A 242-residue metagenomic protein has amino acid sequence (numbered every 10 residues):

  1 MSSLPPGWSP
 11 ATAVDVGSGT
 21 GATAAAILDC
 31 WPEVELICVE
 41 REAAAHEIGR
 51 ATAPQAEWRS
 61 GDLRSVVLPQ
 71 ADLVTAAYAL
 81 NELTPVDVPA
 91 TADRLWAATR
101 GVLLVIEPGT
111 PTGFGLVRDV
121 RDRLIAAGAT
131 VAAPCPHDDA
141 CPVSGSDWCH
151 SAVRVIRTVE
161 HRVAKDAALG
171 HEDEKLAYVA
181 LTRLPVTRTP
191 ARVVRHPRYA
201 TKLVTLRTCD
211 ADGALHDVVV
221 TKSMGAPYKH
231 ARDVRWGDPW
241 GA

Functional and structural regions predicted by a protein language model:
W8-G19: Conserved class I S-adenosyl-L-methionine
T20-P32: Conserved SAM-binding loop of SAM-dependent methyltransferases across substrates and taxa, primarily the Class I
E42: Conserved SAM/SAH-binding beta-strand->alpha-helix loop
G49-R50: Conserved SAM-binding loop
P54-R64: Conserved SAM-binding strand-loop segment of SAM-dependent methyltransferases
D72-V86: A short SAM/SAH-binding and catalytic strip from SAM-dependent methyltransferases
T99-G109, A132: Conserved beta-strand signature within the Rossmann-like core of class I S-adenosyl-L-methionine
V163-A242: C-terminal lobe and adjacent flexible extensions of AdoMet/dcAdoMet transferase-like proteins
